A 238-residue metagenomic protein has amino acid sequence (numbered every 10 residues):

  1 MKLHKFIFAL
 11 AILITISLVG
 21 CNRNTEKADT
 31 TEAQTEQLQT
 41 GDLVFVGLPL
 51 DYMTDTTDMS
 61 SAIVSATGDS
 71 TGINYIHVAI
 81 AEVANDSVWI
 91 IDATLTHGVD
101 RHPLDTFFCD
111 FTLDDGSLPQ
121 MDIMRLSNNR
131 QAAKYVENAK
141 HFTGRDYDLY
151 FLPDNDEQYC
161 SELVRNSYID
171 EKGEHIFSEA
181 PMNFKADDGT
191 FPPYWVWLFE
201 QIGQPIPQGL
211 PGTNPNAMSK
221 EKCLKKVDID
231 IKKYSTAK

Functional and structural regions predicted by a protein language model:
M1-F8: Bacterial N-terminal signal peptides that target proteins for export
S17-G20: C-terminal motif of bacterial Sec signal peptides marking the signal peptidase cleavage site
N22-E26, L152-K238: Activation targets extended, charge/polar-rich intrinsically disordered C-terminal tails
K27-Q34: Short alpha-helix capping/helix-loop boundary micro-motifs
L48-D122, Y147-N155: Glycine-rich catalytic cores of cysteine/serine-nucleophile enzymes that process amide/ester linkages in cell-envelope
S60, S65, S117-M182: Active-site nucleophile-His-acid catalytic modules used for acyl/amide transfer and hydrolysis across diverse enzymes
